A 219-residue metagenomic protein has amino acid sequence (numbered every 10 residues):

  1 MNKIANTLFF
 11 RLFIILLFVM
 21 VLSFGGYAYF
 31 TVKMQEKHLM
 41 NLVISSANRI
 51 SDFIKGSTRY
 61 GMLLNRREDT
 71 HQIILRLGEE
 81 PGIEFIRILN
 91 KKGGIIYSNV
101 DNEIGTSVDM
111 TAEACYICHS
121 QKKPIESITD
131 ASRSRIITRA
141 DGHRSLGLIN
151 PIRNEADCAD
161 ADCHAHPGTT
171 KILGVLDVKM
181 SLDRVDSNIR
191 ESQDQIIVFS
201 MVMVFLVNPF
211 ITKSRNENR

Functional and structural regions predicted by a protein language model:
N2-T31, V198-N208: Extreme N-terminal signal-anchor transmembrane helix of membrane signaling/transducer proteins, especially in bacteria
A5, R11, E36, I211-R219: Cytoplasmic juxtamembrane amphipathic helix immediately C-terminal to a transmembrane segment
V21-S45, E191, N216-E217: N-terminal membrane-insertion alpha helix
K33-D52, G56, Y60, L64-E68: Juxtamembrane membrane-water interface segments immediately C-terminal to a transmembrane helix
R49, K91, A140: Short, ordered coil/turn segments that flank beta-strands lining enzyme active or ligand-binding pockets
G56-T111: Extracytoplasmic/periplasmic helical hairpin of the input-sensing domain located between the first two N-terminal
G105-S192: Extracytoplasmic
S187-R219: Cytoplasm-proximal transmembrane signaling helix
